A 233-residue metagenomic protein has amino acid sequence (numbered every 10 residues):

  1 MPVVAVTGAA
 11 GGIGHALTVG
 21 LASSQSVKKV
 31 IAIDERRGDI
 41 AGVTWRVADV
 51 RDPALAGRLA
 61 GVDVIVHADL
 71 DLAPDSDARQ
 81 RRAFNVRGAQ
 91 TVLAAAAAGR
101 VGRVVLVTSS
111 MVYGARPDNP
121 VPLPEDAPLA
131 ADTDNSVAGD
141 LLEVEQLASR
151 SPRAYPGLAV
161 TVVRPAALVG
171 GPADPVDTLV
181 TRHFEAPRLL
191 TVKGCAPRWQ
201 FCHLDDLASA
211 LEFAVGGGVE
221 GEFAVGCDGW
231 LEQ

Functional and structural regions predicted by a protein language model:
P2-S26: N-terminal Rossmann NAD(P)H-binding glycine-rich loop of SDR-like oxidoreductase domains
V47-R87, A95, A115: NAD(P)H-binding glycine-rich loop region in Rossmannoid oxidoreductase-like domains and their noncatalytic homologs
Q80-T91, G139-D140, C202: Glycine-rich NAD(P)-binding loop of the Rossmann-fold in SDR/ketoreductase-type enzymes
T91-V137: Conserved Rossmann-fold NAD(P)-dependent oxidoreductase catalytic core, especially the SDR/UDP-sugar
T133-T161: Active-site Tyr-X1-5-Lys
D140-E143, D174-T178, V192-V215: Substrate-positioning beta->alpha
S151-W199: NAD(P)-dependent short-chain dehydrogenase/reductase
A208-Q233: Mid/C-terminal beta-alpha module of Rossmann-like enzyme folds, strongest in SDR-family dehydrogenases/epimerases
